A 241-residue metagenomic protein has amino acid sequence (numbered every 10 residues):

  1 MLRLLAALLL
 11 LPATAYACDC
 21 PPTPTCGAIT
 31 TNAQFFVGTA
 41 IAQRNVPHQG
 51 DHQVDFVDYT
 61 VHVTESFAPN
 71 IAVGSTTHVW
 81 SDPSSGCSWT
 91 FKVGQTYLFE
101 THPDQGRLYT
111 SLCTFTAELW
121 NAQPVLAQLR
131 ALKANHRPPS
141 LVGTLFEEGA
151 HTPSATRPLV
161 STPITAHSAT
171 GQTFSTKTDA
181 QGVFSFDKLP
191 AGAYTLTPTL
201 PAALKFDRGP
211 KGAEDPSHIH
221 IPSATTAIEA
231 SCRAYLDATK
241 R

Functional and structural regions predicted by a protein language model:
L4-A13: Sec-dependent N-terminal signal peptides
A15-T199, A203-R241: Transition segments tied to proteolytic processing and entry into folded domains
